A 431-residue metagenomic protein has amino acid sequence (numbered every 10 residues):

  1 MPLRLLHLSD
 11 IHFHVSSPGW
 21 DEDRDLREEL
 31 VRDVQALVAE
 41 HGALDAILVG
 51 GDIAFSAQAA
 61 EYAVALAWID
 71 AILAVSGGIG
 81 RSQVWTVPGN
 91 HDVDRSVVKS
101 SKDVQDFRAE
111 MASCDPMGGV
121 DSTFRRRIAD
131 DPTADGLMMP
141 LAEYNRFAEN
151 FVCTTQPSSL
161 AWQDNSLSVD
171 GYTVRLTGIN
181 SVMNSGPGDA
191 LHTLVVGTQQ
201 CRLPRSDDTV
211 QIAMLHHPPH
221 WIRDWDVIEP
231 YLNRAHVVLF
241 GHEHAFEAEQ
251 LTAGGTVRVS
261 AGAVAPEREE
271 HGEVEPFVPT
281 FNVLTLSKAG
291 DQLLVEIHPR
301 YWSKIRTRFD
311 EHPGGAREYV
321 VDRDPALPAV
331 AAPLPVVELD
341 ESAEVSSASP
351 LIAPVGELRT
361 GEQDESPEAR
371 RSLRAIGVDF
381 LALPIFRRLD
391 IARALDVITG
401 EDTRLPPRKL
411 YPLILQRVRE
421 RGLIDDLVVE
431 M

Functional and structural regions predicted by a protein language model:
M1-L6, Q163-G178, T252-T256, Q292-L293: Beta-strand-turn-beta hairpins that frame and shape the catalytic cleft of phosphate-ester-processing enzymes
M1-V64, W68, I72, S76-V84 (+2 more regions): N-terminal active-site segment of His-dependent metallophosphoesterases
L8-S9, D45-G51, G78, S82-N90 (+3 more regions): Active-site neighborhood of phospho(di)ester-bond hydrolases with catalytic His/Asp-centered motifs
H14-S16, A54-A57, P88-K102, G186-P187 (+3 more regions): Active-site environment of divalent metal-dependent phosphoester hydrolases
G19, S181-E243, A248-E249: Active-site-proximal segments of metal-dependent phosphoesterases and phosphodiesterases across multiple
L66-G188: Extended active-site neighborhood of metal-dependent phosphoesterases/phosphodiesterases
G171, H220-I297: Conserved beta-sheet core of the metallophosphoesterase superfamily
L286-R421, D425-D426: A short C-terminal boundary segment appended to hydrolase-like catalytic domains
